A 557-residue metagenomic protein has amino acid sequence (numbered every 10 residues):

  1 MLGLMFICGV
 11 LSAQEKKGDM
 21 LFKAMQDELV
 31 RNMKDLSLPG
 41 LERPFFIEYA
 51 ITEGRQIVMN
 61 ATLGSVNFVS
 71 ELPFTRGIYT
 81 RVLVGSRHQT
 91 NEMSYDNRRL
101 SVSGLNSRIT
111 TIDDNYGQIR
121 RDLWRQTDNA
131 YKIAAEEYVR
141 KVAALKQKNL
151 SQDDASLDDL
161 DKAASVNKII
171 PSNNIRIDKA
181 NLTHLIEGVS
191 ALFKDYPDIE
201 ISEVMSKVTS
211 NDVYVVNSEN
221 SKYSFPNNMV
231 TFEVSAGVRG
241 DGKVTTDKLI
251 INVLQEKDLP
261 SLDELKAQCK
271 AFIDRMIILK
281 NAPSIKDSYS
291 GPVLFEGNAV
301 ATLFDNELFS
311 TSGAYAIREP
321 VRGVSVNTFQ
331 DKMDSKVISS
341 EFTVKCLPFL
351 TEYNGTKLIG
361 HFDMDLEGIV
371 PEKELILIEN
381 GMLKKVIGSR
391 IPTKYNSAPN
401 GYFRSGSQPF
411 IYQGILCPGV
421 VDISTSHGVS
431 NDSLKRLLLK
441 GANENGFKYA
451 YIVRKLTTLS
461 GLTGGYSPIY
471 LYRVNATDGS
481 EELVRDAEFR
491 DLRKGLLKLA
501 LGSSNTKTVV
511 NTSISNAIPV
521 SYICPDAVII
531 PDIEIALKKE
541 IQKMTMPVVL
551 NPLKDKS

Functional and structural regions predicted by a protein language model:
M1, D198-E200, M382, G446: Short loop/turn motifs at secondary-structure junctions
M1-G9: Bacterial N-terminal signal peptides
S12-N354, I359-M364, N380, R490-K494 (+3 more regions): Active-site bordering "gate/hinge" segments that shape substrate access to catalytic or cofactor-binding pockets
F329-S557: Dual-mode signal for accessory low-complexity, basic/Gly-rich regions
